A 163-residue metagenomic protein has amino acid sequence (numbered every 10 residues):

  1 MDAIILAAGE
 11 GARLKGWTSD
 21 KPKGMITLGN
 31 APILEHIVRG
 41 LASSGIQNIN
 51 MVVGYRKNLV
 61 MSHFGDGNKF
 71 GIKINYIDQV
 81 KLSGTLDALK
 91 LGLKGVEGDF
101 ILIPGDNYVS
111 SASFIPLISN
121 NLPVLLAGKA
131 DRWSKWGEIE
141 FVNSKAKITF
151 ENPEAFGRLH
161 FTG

Functional and structural regions predicted by a protein language model:
M1-T18: N-terminal nucleotide-binding beta1-loop-alpha1 segment
D2-I5, A31-I103: Conserved N-terminal catalytic core of the sugar/cofactor nucleotidyltransferase
L6-A7, I103-P104, L126-G128: Short beta-strand segments
E10, D106-N107: Active-site metal-binding loops of divalent metal-dependent hydrolases
E10, K21, R56: A generic "binding-loop/recognition-motif" signal
D20-E35: Short catalytic helix/loop segments, enriched in acidic residues and glycine and frequently bearing histidine
L59, N107-S110: A short, conserved beta-strand element in the Rossmann-like catalytic core that flanks the donor/metal-binding loop
V109-G163: Conserved core of the sugar-phosphate nucleotidyltransferase
